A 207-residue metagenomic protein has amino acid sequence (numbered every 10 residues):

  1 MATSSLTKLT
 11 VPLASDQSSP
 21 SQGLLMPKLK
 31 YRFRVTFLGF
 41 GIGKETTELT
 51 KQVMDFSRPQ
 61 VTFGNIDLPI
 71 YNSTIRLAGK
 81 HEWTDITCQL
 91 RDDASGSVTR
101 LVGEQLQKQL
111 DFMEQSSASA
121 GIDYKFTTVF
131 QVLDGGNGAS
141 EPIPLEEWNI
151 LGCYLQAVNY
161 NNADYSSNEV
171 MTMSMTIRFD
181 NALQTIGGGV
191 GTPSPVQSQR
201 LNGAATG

Functional and structural regions predicted by a protein language model:
M1-G207: Glycine-rich, low-complexity intrinsically disordered segments
